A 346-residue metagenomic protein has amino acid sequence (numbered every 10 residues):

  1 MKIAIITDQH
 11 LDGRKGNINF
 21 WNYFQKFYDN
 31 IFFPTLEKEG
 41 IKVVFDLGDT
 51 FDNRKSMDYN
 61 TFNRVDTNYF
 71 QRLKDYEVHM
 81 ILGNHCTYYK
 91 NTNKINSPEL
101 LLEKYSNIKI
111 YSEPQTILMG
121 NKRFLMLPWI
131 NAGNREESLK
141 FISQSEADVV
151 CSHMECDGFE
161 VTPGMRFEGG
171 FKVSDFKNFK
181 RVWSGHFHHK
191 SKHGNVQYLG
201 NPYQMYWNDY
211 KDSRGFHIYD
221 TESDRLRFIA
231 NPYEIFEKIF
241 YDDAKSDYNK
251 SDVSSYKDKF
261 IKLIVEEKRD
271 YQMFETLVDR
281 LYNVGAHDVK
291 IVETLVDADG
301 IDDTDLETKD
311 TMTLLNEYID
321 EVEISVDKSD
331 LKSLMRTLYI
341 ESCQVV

Functional and structural regions predicted by a protein language model:
K2, Q9, G13-T116, D175-F179: Core catalytic region of metal-dependent phosphoesterases/phosphodiesterases, especially metallo-beta-lactamase-like
I3, V43, K122-R123, D148-V149 (+1 more regions): Structural motif
D8, V44, D49, V65 (+7 more regions): Divalent metal-coordination and catalytic microenvironments
H10-R14, D52-K55, I81-I95, I117-L118 (+4 more regions): Active-site environment of divalent metal-dependent phosphoester hydrolases
F70-K74, F141-S145, V173-N178, S254-Y256: Short, conserved loop/helix-junction motifs that constitute active-site signature segments in enzyme catalytic cores
C86-S174: Conserved catalytic scaffold of divalent metal-dependent phosphoesterases
T162-F228: Conserved beta-sheet core of the metallophosphoesterase superfamily
T221-V346: Accessory, non-catalytic peripheral segments of nucleic-acid enzymes
